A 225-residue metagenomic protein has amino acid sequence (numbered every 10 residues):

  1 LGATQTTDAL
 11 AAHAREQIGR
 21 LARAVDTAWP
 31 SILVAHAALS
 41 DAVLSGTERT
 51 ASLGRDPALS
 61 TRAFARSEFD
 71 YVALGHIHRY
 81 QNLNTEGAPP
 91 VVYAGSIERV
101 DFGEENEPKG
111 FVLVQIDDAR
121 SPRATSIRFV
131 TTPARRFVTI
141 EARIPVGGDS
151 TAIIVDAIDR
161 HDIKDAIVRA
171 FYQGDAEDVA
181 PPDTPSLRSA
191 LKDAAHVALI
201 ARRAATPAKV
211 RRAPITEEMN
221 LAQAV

Functional and structural regions predicted by a protein language model:
L1-V92: His/Asp/Glu-rich metal-coordinating catalytic cores of metallo-dependent phosphodiesterases/hydrolases acting on
D8-R15, D101-E105, E177-P181: Active-site glycine- and acidic-residue-rich loops that bind and position anionic ligands or nucleotide-like cofactors
L21, D101, D156-D159: Generic recognition of flexible, low-complexity loop/linker segments
H36, S96, D175: Cofactor-binding loop segments of dinucleotide-utilizing enzymes, especially the Rossmann-like FAD- and NAD(P)+-binding
R55-S60, S96, V100-F102, S189-L199: Gly/Ser/Thr-rich active-site loops/lids in small-molecule metabolic enzymes that frequently grip phosphoryl groups
R62, F69-G147: A conserved active-site cap/scaffold subdomain adjacent to cofactor or substrate pockets
I116-V225: Accessory, non-catalytic peripheral segments of nucleic-acid enzymes
